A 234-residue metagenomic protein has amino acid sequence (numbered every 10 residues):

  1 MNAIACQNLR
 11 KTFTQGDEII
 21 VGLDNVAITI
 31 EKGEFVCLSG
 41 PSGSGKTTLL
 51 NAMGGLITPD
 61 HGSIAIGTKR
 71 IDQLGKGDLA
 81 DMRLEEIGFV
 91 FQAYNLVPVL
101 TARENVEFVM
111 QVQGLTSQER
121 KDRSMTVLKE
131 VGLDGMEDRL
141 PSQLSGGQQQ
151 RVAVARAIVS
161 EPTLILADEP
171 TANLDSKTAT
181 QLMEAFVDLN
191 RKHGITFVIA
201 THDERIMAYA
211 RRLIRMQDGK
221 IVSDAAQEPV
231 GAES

Functional and structural regions predicted by a protein language model:
M1-T12, S223-S234: ABC-family P-loop ATPase nucleotide-binding domain
N2-Y209, L213-M216: ABC family nucleotide-binding domain
L213-A226: H-loop (His-switch) and adjacent beta-strand-loop-beta switch element of ABC-type ATPase nucleotide-binding domains
